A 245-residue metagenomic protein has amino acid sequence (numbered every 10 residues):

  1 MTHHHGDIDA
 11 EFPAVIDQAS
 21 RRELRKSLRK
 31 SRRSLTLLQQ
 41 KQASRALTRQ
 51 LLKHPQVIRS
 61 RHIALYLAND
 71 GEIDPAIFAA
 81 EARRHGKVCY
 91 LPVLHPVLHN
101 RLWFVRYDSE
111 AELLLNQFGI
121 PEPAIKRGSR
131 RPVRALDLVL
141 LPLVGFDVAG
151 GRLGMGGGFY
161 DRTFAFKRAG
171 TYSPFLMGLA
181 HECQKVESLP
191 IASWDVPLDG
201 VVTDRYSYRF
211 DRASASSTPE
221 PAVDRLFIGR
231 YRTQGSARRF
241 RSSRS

Functional and structural regions predicted by a protein language model:
M1-A19, K30, A124, R134-V139 (+2 more regions): Surface-exposed, charge/polar-rich loops and edge strands
T2-R134: N-terminal active-site beta-alpha-beta segment that forms phosphate/nucleotide-binding and substrate-recognition loops
I58, H95, G145, A222-D224: A generic alpha-helix propensity feature with a strong bias for hydrophobic helices
N69, G145, S207: Flexible, active-site-proximal loop/turn residues at the rims of small-molecule/cofactor binding pockets and catalytic
E72, P96, Y160, C183-Q184: Alpha-helix N-cap/helix-start and coil->helix boundary motif
P75-R83, D161-A165, L198: Short amphipathic alpha-helical segments and helix-helix/interface helices
